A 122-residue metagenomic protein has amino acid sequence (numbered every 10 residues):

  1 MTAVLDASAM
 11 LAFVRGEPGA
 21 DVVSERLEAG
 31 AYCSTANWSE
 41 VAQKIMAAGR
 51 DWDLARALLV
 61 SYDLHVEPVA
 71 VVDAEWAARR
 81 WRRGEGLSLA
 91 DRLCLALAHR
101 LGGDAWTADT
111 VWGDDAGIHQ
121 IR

Functional and structural regions predicted by a protein language model:
M1-C33, I45-A57: Short, well-structured N-terminal submotif of metal-dependent ribonuclease cores
T2, A36, R50, V72 (+1 more regions): An amphipathic alpha-helix/helix-turn recognition signal
T2, S34, L95, H99-R122: Acidic, PIN/NYN-like endoribonuclease modules and their adjacent C-terminal/linker elements
A9-M10, N37, D73, L93-C94 (+1 more regions): Alpha-helix capping/helix-boundary segments
A29-G30, K44, A48, S61-H65 (+1 more regions): Alpha-helix C-capping/helix-to-loop hinge sites
A48-W52, E85, I121-R122: Short, hinge-like loop/turn segments at secondary-structure boundaries
H65-A108: Active-site neighborhoods of divalent-metal-dependent phosphate/nucleic-acid chemistry enzymes
